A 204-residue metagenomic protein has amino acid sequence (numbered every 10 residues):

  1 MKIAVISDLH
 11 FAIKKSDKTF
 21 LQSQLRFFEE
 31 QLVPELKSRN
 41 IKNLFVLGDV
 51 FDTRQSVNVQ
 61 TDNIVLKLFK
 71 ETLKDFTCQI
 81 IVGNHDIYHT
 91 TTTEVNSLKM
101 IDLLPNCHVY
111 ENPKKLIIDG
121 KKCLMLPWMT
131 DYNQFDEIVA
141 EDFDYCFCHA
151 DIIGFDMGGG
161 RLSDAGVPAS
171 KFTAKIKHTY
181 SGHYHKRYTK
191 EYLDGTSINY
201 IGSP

Functional and structural regions predicted by a protein language model:
K2, L9, I13-K115, F172 (+1 more regions): Core catalytic region of metal-dependent phosphoesterases/phosphodiesterases, especially metallo-beta-lactamase-like
I3-V5, F45, M125, Y145-H149 (+1 more regions): Structural motif
D8, G48-D49, G83-N84, H149 (+2 more regions): Active-site glycine-centered loops adjacent to acidic/histidine catalytic or metal-binding residues that shape
L9-F11, F147-D151, K177-R187: Histidine-centered catalytic micro-motifs
L44, C78-I80, C123, D144 (+2 more regions): Hydrophobic/aromatic residues located in beta-strands of well-ordered beta-sheets within soluble catalytic
N112-G120, K190-Y192: Short acidic-hydrophobic surface loop/beta-edge motif
I118-F172: Binuclear metal-dependent hydrolase catalytic cores centered on His/Asp/Glu-rich metal-binding motifs
G158-P204: Conserved beta-sheet core of the metallophosphoesterase superfamily
